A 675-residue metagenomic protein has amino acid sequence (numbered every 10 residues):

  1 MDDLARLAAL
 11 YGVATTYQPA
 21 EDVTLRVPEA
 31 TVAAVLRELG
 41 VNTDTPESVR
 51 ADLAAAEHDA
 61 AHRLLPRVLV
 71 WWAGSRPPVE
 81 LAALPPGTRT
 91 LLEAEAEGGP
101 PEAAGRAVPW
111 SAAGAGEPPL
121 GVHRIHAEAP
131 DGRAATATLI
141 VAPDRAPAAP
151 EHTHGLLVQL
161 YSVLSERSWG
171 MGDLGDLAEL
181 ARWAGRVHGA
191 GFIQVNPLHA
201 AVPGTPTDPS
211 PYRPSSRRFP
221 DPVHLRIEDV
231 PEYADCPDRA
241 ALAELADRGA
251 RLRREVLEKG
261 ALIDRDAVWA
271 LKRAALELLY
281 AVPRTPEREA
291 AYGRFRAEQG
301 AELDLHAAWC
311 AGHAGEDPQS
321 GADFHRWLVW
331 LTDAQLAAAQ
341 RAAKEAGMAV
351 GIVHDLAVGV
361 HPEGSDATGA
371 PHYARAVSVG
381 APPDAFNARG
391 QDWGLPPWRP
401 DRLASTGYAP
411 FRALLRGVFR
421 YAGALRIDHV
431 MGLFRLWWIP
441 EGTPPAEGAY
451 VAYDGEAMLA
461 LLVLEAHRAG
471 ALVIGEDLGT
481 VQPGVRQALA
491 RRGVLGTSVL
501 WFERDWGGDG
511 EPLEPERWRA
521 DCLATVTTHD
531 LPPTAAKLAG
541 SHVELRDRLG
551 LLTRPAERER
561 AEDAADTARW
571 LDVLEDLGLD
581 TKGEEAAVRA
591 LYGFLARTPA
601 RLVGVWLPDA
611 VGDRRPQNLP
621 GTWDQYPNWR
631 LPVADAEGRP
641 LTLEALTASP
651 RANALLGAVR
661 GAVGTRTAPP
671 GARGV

Functional and structural regions predicted by a protein language model:
M1-V195, Y233-R239, H467, L472 (+3 more regions): Carbohydrate-interacting/catalytic domains
G40-S75, E80-R89, E93-W110, G116-A127 (+1 more regions): Acidic/aromatic-lined carbohydrate-recognition and catalytic surfaces of CAZymes acting on diverse glycans
A82, A129, G204-L336, G359-G604 (+3 more regions): Alpha-amylase-like alpha-glycosidases and glucanotransferases acting on alpha-linked glucans and related
